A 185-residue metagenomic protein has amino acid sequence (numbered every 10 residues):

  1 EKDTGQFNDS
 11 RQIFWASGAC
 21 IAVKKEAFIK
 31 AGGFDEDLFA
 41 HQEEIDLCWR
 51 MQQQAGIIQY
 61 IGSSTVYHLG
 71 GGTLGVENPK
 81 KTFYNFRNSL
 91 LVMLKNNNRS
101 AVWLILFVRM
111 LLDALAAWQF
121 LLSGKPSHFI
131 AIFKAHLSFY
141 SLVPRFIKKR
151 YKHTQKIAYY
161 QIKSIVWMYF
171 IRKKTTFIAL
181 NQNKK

Functional and structural regions predicted by a protein language model:
E1-F39, I45, Q54: Acidic/His-rich active-site region of diverse nucleotide-sugar glycosyltransferases
K2-I13, A22, I147-K185: Glycine-rich phosphate/pyrophosphate-binding loop and adjacent beta-alpha nucleotide/cofactor-binding cores
G18, G33, S141, R145-K148 (+1 more regions): Generic structural signal for secondary-structure transition and capping sites
A22-V23, I45, D113-A117, S127 (+2 more regions): Catalytic-site signature of metal-activated, phosphate-bearing donor transferases, centered on the GT-A/GT-A-like
F39, W49, L90-L91: Active-site phosphate/pyrophosphate- and oxyanion-stabilizing loops and adjacent acidic/basic residues in soluble
E44-R50, V66: Short active-site alpha-helical segment characteristic of glycosyltransferases and processive polysaccharide synthases
Q54-Y151, I157-Y160: Active-site-adjacent helix/loop segment of glycosyltransferases that harbors family-specific signature motifs
